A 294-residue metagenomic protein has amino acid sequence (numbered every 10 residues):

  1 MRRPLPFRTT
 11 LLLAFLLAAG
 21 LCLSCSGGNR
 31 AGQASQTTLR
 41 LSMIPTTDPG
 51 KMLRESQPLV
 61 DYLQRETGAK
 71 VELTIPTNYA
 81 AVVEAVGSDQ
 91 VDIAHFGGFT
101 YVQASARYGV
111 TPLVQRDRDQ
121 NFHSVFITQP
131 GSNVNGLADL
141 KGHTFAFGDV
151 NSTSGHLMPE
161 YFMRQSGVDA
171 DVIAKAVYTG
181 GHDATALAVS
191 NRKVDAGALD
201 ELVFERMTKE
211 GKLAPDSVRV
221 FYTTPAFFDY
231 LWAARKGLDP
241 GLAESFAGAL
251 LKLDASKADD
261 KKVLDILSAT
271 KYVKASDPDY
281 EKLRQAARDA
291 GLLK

Functional and structural regions predicted by a protein language model:
R2-L13: Bacterial N-terminal signal peptides that target proteins for export
L21-S24: C-terminal motif of bacterial Sec signal peptides marking the signal peptidase cleavage site
A31-G98: Extracytoplasmic small-molecule ligand-binding "clamshell" domains of the periplasmic binding protein/Venus flytrap
S35-P58, F227-D229, A233-K294: An extracytoplasmic/periplasmic, membrane-proximal ligand-sensing/linker region
P76, F96, Q115, A198-L199: Short beta-strand and adjacent tight-turn residues that come in two discontinuous sequence segments and form the edges
A80-A94, R107-Y108, A138, H182-L202: Short helices/loops that flank or line small-molecule/ion binding pockets
V83-D139: Acidic, polar ligand-binding/catalytic clefts
S132, H143-L242: Pocket-lining segment of extracytoplasmic ligand-binding domains
